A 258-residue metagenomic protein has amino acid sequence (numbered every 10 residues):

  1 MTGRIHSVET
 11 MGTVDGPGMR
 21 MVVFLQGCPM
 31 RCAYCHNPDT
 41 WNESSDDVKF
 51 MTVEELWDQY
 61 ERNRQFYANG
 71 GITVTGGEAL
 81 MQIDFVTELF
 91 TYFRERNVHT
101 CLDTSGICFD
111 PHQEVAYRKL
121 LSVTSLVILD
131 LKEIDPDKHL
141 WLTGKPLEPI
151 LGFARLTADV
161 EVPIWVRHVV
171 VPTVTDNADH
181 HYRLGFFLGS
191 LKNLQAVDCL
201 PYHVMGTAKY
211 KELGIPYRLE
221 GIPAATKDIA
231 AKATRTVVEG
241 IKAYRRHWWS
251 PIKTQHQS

Functional and structural regions predicted by a protein language model:
T2-I5, R20, P163: A residue-level signal for beta-strand positions that form part of recognition/binding surfaces within mature
T2-V14, V170-S258: Auxiliary Fe-S-binding modules of radical SAM enzymes
S7-E9, T13-M51: Canonical Radical SAM [4Fe-4S] cluster-binding loop centered on the CxxxCxxC motif and its immediate flanking residues
D39-D47, L140-P146, G214-P223: Short glycine-enriched, charge-decorated loop/helix-capping segments at active-site entrances that position
E43-Q65: Short hydrophobic interaction/assembly module
W57, E61-G71, G76, L80-M205 (+1 more regions): Conserved AdoMet/S-adenosylmethionine-binding subsite of the radical SAM
